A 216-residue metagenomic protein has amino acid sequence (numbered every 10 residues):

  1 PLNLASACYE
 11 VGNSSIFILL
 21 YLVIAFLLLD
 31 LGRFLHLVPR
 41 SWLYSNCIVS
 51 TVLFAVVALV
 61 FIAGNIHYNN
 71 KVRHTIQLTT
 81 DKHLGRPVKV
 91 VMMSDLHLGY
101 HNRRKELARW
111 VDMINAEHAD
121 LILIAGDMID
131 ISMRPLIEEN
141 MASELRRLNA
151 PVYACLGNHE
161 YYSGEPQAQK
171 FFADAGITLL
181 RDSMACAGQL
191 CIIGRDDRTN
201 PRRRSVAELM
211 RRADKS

Functional and structural regions predicted by a protein language model:
P1-N69: Non-catalytic terminal accessory segments
Y21-F26, V60, Q77, C155 (+2 more regions): Non-transmembrane, interaction-prone segments in cytosolic or luminal domains
V38-T51, R73-H83, E106-A119: Alpha-helical membrane-embedding segments and immediately adjacent membrane-interface amphipathic helices
V57-H83, G99-K105: Hydrophobic alpha-helical transmembrane segments in integral membrane proteins
D81-S216: Soluble catalytic domains of enzymes that build or remodel membrane lipids, polysaccharides, and related
